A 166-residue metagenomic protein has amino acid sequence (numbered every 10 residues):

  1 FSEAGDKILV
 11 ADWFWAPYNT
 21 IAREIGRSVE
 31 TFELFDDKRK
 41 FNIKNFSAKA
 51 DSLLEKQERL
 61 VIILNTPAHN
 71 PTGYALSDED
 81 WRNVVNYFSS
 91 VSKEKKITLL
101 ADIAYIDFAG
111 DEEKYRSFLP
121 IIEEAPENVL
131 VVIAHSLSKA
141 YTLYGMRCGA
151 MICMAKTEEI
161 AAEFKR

Functional and structural regions predicted by a protein language model:
F1-K7: Phosphate-binding glycine-rich loop
D6, R27, S92-I97, V129: A short helix->loop->beta-strand "cap" motif at the edges of active sites that frequently abuts
V10, T31, L99-A101: Hydrophobic residues in well-ordered beta-strands that form the structural core
V10-S28: Substrate-binding/gating loop at the entrance of the active-site cleft, primarily in PLP-dependent aminotransferase-like
S28-K38: Short beta-strand->loop structural element characteristic of the AMP-binding/adenylate-forming
D36-K114, L119: Active-site phosphate-binding strand-loop segment of PLP-dependent enzymes
I122-R166: Conserved core segment of the aminotransferase class I/II
